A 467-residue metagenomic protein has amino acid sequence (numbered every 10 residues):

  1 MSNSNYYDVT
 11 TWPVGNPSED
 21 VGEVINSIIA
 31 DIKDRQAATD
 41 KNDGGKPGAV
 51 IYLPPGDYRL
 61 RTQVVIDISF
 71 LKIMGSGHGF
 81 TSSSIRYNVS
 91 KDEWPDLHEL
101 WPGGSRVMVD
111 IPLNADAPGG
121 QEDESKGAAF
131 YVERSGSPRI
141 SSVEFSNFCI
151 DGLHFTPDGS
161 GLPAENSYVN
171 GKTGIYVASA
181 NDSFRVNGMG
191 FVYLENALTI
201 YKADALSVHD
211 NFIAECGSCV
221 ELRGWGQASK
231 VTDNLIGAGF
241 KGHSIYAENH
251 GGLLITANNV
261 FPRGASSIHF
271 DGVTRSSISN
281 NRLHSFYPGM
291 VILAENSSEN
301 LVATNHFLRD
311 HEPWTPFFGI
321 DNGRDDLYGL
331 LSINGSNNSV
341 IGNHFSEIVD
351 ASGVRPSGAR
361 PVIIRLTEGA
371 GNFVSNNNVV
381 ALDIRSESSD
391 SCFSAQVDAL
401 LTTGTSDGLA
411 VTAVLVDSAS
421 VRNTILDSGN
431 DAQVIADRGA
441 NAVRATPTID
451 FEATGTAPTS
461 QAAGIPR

Functional and structural regions predicted by a protein language model:
S2-Y6, T10-E23, S27, K72-N170: Right-handed parallel beta-helix/beta-spiral solenoid domain characteristic of secreted/periplasmic
I29, Q36-K72, S76-W94: N-terminal extracellular ligand-recognition/capping segment immediately after the signal peptide
I32-K46, E312-P313, V349-G353, I384: Alpha-helix termini
A38-K46, P157-Y168, F318: Short helix/loop segment immediately N-terminal to the Walker
I51, L71-G75, G188-G190, I425-L426 (+1 more regions): Well-ordered beta-strand segments characteristic of repetitive beta-sheet solenoids
V65-F70, E133-V143, Y168, G174-R185 (+5 more regions): Right-handed parallel beta-helix/beta-solenoid
A381, V421, L426-D427, D431-A432 (+3 more regions): Acidic, glycine-rich low-complexity segments
I449-R467: Extracellular/surface-exposed low-complexity segments
